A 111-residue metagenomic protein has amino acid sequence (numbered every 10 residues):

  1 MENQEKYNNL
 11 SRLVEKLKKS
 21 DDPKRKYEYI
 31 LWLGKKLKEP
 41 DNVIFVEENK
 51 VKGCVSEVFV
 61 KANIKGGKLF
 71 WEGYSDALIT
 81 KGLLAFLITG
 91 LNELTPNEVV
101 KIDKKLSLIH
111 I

Functional and structural regions predicted by a protein language model:
N3-V14, K18-E57, I64-K65: N-terminal intrinsically disordered, cationic/polar leader segments that include organellar targeting peptides
V60-K61, E72: Helix-adjacent hinge/juxtasegments
K65-G66, N97: A short, structured loop/turn motif at beta-sheet edges
K68-A77: A short glycine/serine-rich beta->alpha loop
T80: Hydrophobic (often cysteine-bearing) scaffold residues that line and stabilize catalytic clefts of nucleotide/cofactor
L83-T95: Alpha-helical support elements that line or immediately flank enzyme active sites and cofactor-binding pockets
E93-L106: Glycine-rich phosphate/pyrophosphate-binding loops and their adjacent beta-strand/loop elements at enzyme active sites
I109-I111: Conserved small/polar residues in nucleotide/adenosyl-binding loops
